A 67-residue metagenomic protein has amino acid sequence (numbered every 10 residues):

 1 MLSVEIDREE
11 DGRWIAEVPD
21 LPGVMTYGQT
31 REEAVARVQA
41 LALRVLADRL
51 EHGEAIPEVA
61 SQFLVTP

Functional and structural regions predicted by a protein language model:
M1-S3, E32, A36-P67: Short, charged, surface-exposed hinge/linker loops at domain edges that act as mobile lids or interdomain connectors
D7-L21: Short aromatic-glycine-(Arg/Gly/Cys) micro-motifs in beta-strand/loop hairpins
D20-G23, E58: Hydrophobic residues in alpha-helical membrane-spanning segments
P22-E33: A short, exposed loop/beta-hairpin motif centered on an aromatic-Gly-Thr core
